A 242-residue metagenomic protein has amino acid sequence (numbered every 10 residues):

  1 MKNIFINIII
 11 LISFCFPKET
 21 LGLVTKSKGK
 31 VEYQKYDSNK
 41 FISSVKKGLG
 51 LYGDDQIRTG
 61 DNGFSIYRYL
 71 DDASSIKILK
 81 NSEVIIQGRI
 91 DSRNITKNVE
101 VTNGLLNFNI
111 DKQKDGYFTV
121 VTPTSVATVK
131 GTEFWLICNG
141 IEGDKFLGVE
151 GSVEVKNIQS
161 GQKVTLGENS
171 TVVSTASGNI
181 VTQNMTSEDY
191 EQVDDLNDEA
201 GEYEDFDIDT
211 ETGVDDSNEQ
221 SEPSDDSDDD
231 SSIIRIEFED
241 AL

Functional and structural regions predicted by a protein language model:
K2-I10: Sec-dependent signal peptide recognition, specifically the positively charged N-region followed immediately by
F5, K18-T20, I42-K47, G60 (+4 more regions): C-terminal interaction modules
I9-P17: Hydrophobic h-region of N-terminal signal peptides that target proteins for export in Gram-negative bacteria
E19-Q34: Short N-terminal segments immediately surrounding and downstream of signal-peptide cleavage
K30-F41, K156: Short beta-strand segments and strand-loop junctions that repeat across beta-rich extracellular domains
D55-D61: A short, solvent-exposed beta-strand micro-motif common in secreted/extracellular proteins
Y67-D115, K130: Contiguous beta-sheet cores, especially beta-hairpins with glycine/small-residue-rich turns and Gly-(small hydrophobic)
